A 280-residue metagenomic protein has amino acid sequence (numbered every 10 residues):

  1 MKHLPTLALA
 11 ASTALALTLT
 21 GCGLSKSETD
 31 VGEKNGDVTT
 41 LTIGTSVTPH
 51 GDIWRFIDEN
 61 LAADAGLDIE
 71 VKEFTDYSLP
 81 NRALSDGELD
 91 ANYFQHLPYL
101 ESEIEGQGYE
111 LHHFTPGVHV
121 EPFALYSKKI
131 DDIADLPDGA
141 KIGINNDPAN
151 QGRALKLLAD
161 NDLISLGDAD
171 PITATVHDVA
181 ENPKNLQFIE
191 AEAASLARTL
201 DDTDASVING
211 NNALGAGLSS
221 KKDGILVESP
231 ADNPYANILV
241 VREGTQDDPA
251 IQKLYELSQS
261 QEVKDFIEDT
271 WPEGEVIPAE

Functional and structural regions predicted by a protein language model:
T18-G21: C-terminal motif of bacterial Sec signal peptides marking the signal peptidase cleavage site
G23-K26: Bacterial signal peptide processing site
L41, V47-E70, L79: Short, polar/charged alpha-helical segment
K72-R82, P171-R198: Short helix-initiation/N-cap motifs at beta->coil->alpha
S102-F114, I130, D202, V207 (+1 more regions): Ligand-binding "clamshell"
T115-I164, K264: A conserved helix-loop-strand patch within extracytoplasmic ligand-binding domains of the periplasmic binding
P116-Y126, L214-E256, E275-E280: Periplasmic-binding protein-like
N150-A159, S258-P278: Periplasmic-binding protein-like
